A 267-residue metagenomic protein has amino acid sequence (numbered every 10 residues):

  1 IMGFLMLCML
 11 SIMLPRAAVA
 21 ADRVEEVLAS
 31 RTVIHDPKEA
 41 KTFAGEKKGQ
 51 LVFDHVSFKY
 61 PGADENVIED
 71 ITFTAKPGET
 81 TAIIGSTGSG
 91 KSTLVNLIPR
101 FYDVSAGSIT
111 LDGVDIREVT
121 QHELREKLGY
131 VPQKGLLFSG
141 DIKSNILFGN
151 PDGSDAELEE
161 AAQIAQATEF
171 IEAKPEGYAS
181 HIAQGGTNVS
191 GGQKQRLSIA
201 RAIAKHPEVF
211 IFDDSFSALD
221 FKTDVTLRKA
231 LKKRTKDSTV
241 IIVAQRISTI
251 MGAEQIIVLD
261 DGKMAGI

Functional and structural regions predicted by a protein language model:
M2, S30-V33, E176: Flexible, glycine-biased helix-capping/connector loops in cytosolic signal-transduction modules
M2-V27: Cytosolic ends of transmembrane helices, especially the final helix of ABC transmembrane type-1 domains
M6-M9, A40, A161: Long alpha-helical scaffolds
R16-V19, V33, A202: Residue-level recognition of oxygen-bearing side chains
E26, V33, L147: Conserved E/DxxT/N motif and adjacent residues on the DHp alpha2 helix of HisKA-family sensor histidine kinases
V33-E46: Pre-NBD coupling/linker segments of ABC/ABC-like ATPases
A44-I267: ABC-type nucleotide-binding domain
